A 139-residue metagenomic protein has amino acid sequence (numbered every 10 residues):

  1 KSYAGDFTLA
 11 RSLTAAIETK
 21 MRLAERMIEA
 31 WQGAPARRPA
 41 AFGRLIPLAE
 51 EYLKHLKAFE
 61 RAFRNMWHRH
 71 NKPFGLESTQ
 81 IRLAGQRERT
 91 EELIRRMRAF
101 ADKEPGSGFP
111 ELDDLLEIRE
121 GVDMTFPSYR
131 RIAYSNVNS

Functional and structural regions predicted by a protein language model:
K1-S139: Catalytic domains of carbohydrate-active enzymes that cleave complex glycans
